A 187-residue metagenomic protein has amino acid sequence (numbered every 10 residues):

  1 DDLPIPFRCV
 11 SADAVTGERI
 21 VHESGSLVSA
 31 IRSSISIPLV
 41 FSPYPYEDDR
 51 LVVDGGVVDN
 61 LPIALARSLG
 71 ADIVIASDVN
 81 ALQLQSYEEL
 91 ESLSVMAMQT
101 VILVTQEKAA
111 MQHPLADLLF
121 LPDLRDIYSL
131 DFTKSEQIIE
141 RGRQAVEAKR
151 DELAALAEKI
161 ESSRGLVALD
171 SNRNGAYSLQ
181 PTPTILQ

Functional and structural regions predicted by a protein language model:
D1-Q187: Patatin-like phospholipase
